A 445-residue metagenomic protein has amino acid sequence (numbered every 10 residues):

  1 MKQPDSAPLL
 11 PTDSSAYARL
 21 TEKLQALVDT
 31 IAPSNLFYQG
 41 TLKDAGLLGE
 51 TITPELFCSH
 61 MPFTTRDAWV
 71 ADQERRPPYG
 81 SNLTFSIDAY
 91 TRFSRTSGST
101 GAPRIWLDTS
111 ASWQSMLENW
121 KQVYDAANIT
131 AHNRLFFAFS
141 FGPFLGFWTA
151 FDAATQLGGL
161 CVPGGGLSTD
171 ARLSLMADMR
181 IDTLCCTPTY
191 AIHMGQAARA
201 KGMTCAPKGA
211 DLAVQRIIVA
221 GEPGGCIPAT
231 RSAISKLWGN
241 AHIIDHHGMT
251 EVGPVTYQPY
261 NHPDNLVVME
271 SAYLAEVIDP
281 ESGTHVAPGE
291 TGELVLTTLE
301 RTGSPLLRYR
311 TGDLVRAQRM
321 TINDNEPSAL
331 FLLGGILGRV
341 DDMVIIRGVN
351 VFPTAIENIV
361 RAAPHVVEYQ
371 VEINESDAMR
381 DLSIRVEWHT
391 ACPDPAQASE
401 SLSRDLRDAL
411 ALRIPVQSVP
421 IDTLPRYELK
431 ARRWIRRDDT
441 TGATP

Functional and structural regions predicted by a protein language model:
M1-R95, G101-E118, D125-A126, A378-S383 (+4 more regions): Nucleotide 5′-phosphate-binding alpha/beta core
K2-A7, A18, T65-W238, I244 (+4 more regions): Active-site phosphate/ATP/adenylate-binding loop shared across adenylate-forming ligases
R134-F137, V295, R385: Short, well-ordered beta-strand segments
C161, I243, A275, Y369-V371 (+1 more regions): Generic structural signal for residues in well-ordered beta-strands
L184, L299-L412, L429: AMP-binding/adenylate-forming catalytic core of the ANL superfamily
L212, E270-A272, R339: Short, solvent-exposed loop/turn segments at the edges of secondary structure
V219-I322: Conserved AMP-binding/adenylate-forming
